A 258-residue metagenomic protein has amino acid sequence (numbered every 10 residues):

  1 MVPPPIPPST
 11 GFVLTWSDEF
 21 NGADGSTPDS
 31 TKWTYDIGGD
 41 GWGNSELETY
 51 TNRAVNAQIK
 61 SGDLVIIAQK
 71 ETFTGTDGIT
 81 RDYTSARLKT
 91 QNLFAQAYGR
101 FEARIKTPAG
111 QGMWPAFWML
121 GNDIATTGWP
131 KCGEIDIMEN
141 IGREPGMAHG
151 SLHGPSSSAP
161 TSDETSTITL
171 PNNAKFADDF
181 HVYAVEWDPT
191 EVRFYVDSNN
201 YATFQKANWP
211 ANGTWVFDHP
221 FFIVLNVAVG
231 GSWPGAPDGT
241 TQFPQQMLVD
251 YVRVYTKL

Functional and structural regions predicted by a protein language model:
M1-L258: GH16 jelly-roll
